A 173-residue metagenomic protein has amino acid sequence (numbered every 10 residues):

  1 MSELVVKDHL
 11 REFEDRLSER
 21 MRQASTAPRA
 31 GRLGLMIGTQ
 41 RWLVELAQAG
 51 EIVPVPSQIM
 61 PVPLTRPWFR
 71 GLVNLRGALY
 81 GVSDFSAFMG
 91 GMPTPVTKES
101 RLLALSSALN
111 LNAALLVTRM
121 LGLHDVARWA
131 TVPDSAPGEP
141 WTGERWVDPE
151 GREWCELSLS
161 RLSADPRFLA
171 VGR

Functional and structural regions predicted by a protein language model:
M1-R173: An acidic, low-aromatic, low-complexity terminal/linker signal
